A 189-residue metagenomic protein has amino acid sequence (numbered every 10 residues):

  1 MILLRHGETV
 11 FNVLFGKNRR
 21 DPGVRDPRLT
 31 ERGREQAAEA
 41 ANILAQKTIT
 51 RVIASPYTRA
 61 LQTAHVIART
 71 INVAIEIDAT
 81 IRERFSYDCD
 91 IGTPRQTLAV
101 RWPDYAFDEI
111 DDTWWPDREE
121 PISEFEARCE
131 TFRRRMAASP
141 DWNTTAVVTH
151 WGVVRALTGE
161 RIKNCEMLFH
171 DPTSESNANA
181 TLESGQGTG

Functional and structural regions predicted by a protein language model:
M1, E83-D104, P140-N143, R155-G189: Acidic, low-complexity terminal tails and accessory targeting/binding regions of phosphate-metabolizing enzymes
I2-I77, A99-R101, C165: Active-site-proximal alpha-helix that buttresses catalytic centers in soluble enzyme cores
T9, V153-V154: Short active-site segment of divalent metal-dependent hydrolases/proteases that encodes the spacing between
V13-L14, N18, G23-R28, T70-E130: Phosphate-handling substructures
A37, C129-R133, W151: Short amphipathic alpha-helical/adjacent loop interface patches that line ligand and macromolecule-binding sites
A45-T48, M136-N143: Glycine-rich phosphate-binding loop signature in dinucleotide/nucleotide-binding domains
A54-T58, T80-I81, I110, V148-G152: Short, well-ordered beta-to-alpha junction loops that form the rim of enzyme active sites and present histidine/acidic
A64-H65, A137, T158-G159: A short local structural element in Rossmann-fold oxidoreductases
